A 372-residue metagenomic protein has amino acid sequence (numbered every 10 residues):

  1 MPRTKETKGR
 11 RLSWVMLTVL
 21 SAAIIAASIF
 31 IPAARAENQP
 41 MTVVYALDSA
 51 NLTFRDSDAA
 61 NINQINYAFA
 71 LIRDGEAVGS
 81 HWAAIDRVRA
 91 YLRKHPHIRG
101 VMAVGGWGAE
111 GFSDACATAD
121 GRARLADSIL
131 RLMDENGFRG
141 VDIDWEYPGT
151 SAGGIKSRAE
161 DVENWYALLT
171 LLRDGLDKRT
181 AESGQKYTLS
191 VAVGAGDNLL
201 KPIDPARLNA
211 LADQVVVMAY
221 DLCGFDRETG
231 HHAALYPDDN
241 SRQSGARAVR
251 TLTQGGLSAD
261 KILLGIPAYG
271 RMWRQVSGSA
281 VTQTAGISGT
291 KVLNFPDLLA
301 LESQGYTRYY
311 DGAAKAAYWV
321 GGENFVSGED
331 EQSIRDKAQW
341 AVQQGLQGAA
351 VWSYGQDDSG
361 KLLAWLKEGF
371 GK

Functional and structural regions predicted by a protein language model:
M1-G9: N-terminal secretory signal peptides that target proteins for export/translocation
T18-S28: Bacterial N-terminal signal peptides
I29-E37: Sec-dependent signal peptide cleavage junction
E37-M133: Glycan-recognition patch characteristic of GH18 chitinases/ENGases and related GlcNAc/peptidoglycan-binding proteins
V43, D74-A83, D127, P148-L298: Substrate-binding surface in catalytic domains of secreted glycosidases
I65, M102, I143, L172 (+4 more regions): Conserved, mostly hydrophobic/aromatic
V104, I266-W340, G369-K372: Glycan-binding loop/region signatures in secreted carbohydrate-active enzymes
D330-K372: Acidic/aromatic/glycine-rich contiguous surface patches that form carbohydrate-binding/processing clefts and analogous
